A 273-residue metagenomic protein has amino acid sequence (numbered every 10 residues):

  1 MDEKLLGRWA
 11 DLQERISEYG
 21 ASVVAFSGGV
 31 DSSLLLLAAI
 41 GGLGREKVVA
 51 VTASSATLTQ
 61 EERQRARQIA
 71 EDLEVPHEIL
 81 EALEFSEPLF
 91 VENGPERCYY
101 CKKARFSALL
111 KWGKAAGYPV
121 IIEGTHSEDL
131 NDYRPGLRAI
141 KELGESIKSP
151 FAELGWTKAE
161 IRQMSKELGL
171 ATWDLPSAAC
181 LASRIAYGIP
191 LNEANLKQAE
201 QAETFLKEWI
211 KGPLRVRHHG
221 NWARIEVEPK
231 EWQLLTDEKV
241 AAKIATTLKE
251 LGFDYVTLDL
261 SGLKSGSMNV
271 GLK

Functional and structural regions predicted by a protein language model:
M1-E167, A223, A241-F253, L258 (+2 more regions): ATP-dependent adenylation/nucleotidyltransferase module used to activate substrates
W9, F106, N192-A199, D237-A241: Generic alpha-helical secondary structure
C98-C101, L181, E231-W232: Short, thiol/selenol-centered motifs that function as redox-active sites or metal-ligating centers
A152-L206, P213-R215: Mid-to-C-terminal catalytic subdomains of enzymes that bind/position adenosyl phosphate moieties or nucleic-acid
S177-P190, W222-E226, L263-M268: Flexible glycine/acidic-rich beta-alpha junction loops that bind and position SAM and/or redox cofactors in anaerobic
E208-R224: Short edge beta-strands and adjacent turn/loop segments
L214, Q233-K243: C-terminal, charge/polar-rich interaction regions
G220, R224-D237: A short interface-forming secondary-structure element
